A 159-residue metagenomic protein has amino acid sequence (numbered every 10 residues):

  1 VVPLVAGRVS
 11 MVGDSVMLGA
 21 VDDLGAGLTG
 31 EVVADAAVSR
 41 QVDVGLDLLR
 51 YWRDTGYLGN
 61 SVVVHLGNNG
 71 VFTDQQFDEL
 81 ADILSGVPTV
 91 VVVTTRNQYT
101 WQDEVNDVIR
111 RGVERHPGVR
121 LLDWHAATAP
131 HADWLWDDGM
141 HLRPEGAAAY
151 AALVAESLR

Functional and structural regions predicted by a protein language model:
V2, L58, V87, H125-T128: A generic structural signal for ordered alpha-helices
V2-E79, N97-D107: Conserved SGNH/GDSL esterase-like catalytic core that processes O-acyl groups on lipids and polysaccharides
Y57, S85, E114: Short conserved AdoMet
G86-T89, G118-V119: A short helix->loop->beta-strand "cap" motif at the edges of active sites that frequently abuts
Q102-R159: Catalytic His-Asp segment of secreted/periplasmic serine-dependent ester chemistry enzymes
